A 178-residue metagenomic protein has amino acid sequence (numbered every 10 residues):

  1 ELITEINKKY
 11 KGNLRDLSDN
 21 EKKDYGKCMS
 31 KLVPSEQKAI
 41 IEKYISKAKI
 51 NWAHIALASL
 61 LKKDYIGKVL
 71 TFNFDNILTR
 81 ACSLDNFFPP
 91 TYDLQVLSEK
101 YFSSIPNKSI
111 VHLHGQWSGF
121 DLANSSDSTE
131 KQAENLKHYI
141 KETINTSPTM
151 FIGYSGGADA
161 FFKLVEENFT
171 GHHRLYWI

Functional and structural regions predicted by a protein language model:
E1-P148, G156-D159, K163-I178: Conserved catalytic-core helix/loop/strand module for nucleotide-ribose chemistry
G153: Extended basic-aromatic, gly/pro-enriched interface segments that bind polyanionic ligands
